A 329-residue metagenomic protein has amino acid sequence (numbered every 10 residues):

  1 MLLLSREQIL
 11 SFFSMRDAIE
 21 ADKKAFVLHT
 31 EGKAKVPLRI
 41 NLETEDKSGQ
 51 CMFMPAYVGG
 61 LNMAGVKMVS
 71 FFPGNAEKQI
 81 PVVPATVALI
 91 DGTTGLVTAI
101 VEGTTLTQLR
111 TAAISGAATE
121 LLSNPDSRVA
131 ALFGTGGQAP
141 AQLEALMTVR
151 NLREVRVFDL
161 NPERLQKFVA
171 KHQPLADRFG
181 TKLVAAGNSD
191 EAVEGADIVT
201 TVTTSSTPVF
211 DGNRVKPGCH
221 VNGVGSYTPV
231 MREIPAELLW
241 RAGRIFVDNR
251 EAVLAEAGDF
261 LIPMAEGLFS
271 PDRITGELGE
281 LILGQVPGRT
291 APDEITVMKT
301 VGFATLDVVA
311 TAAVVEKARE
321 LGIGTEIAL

Functional and structural regions predicted by a protein language model:
M1-Q108, G116, D126, G276 (+2 more regions): N-terminal ligand-binding/catalytic initiation module
I9, M231-L329: Adenosine-phosphate binding glycine-rich loop
L122-V129, N151, K216-P217: Short helix-loop-beta connector
A130-A131, T296: Conserved beta-strand elements of the Class I
T135-G136: Glycine-rich Rossmann-fold phosphate-binding loop(s) that bind the pyrophosphate of adenine dinucleotide cofactors
A139-P140: N-terminal Rossmann-fold NAD(P) dinucleotide-binding loop
V149-L175: NAD(P)-binding Rossmann-fold cofactor-contacting core
R178-L268: Rossmann-like adenosine-cofactor binding region
